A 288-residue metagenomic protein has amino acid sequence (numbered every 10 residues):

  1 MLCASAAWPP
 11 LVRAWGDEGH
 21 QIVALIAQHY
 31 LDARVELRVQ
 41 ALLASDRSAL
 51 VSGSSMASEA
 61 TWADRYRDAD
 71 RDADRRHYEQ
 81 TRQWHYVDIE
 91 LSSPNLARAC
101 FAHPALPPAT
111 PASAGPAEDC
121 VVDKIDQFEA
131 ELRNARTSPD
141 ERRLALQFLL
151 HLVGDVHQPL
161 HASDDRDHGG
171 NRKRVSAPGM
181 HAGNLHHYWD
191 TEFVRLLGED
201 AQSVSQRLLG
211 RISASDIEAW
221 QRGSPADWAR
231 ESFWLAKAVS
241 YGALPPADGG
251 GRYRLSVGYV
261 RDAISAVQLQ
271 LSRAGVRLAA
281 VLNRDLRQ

Functional and structural regions predicted by a protein language model:
M1-A7: Bacterial N-terminal signal peptides
P9-L11: N-terminal signal peptide c-region/cleavage motif recognized by signal peptidases
R13-L152, P159-Q288: N-terminal, motif-rich segments that launch catalysis or mediate targeting to/interaction with membranes, typified by
